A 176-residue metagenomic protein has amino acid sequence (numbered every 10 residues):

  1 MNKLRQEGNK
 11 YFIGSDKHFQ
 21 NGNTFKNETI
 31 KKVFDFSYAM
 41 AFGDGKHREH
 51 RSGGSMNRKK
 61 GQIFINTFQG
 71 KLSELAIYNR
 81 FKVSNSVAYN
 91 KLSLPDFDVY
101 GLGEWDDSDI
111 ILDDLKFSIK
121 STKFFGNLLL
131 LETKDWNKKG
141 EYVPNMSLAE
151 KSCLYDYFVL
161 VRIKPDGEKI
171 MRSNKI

Functional and structural regions predicted by a protein language model:
M1-I111, K120-I176: Nucleic-acid endonuclease domains
D114: Acidic-aromatic/histidine active-site loop/patch
